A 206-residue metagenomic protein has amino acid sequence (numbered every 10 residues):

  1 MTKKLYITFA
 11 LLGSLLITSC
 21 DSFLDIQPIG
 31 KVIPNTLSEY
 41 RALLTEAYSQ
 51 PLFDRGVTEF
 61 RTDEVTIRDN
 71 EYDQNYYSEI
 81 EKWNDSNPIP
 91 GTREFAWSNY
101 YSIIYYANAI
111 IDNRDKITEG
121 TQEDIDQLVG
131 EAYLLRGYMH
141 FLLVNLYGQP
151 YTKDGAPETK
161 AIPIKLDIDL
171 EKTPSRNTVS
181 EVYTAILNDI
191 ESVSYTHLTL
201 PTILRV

Functional and structural regions predicted by a protein language model:
M1-I7: Bacterial N-terminal signal peptides that target proteins for export
C20-T62, T66: Membrane-proximal, proline-rich intrinsically disordered regions
P34-S38, E46, E64-P88, D169 (+1 more regions): A structural signal for short, hydrophobic/glycine-enriched beta-strand patches
Y77-Y147, N177, Y195-H197: Conserved, well-structured interaction surfaces
L146-T184: Short coil/linker segments at helix-helix boundaries
H197-V206: Single conserved hydrophobic/aromatic residue that forms the stacking wall/gate of nucleotide- or nucleobase-binding
